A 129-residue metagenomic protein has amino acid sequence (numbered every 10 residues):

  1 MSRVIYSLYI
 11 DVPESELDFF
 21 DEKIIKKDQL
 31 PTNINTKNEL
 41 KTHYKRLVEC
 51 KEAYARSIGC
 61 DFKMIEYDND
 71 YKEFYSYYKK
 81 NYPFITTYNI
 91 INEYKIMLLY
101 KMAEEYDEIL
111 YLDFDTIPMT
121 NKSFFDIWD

Functional and structural regions predicted by a protein language model:
M1-Y94, E104-E105: N-terminal anchoring/stem segment of glycosyltransferases
T87-D129: GT-A fold catalytic core of metal-dependent nucleotide-sugar glycosyltransferases, centered on the diacidic
